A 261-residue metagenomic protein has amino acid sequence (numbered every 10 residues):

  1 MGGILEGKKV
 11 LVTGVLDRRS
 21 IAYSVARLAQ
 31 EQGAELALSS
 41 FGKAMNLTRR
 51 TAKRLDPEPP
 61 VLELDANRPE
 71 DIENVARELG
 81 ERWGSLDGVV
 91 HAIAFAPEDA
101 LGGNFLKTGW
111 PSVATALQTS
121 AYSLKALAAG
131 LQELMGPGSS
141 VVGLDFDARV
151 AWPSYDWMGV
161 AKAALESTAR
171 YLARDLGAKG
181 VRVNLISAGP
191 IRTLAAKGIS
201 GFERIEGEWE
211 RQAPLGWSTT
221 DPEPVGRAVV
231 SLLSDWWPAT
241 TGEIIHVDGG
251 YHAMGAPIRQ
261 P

Functional and structural regions predicted by a protein language model:
G2-L38: Canonical Rossmann dinucleotide-binding motif of NAD(H)/NADP(H)-dependent dehydrogenases/reductases, specifically
G14-Y23, A94-K179, P190-T193, R211 (+1 more regions): Catalytic loop of short-chain dehydrogenase/reductase
A29, L176, L232: Aromatic pocket-lining residues of Rossmann-like dinucleotide-binding sites
Q32, R82, L134-G138, A178-V181 (+1 more regions): Short coil/turn segments at alpha/beta junctions that flank glycine-rich nucleotide-binding fingerprints
E35, E166-A169, A173-K197, W237-V247: Conserved Rossmann-fold SDR core element
D56, P60-R82, G88-A114, E133 (+3 more regions): Conserved mid-core segment of classical short-chain dehydrogenase/reductases
Y122, L185, R204-T240, I245-G249: C-terminal helical subdomain
A178, P190-P214, M254-P261: A glycine/serine/threonine-rich, flexible loop-to-helix segment that serves as the NAD(P) cofactor-binding "lid"
